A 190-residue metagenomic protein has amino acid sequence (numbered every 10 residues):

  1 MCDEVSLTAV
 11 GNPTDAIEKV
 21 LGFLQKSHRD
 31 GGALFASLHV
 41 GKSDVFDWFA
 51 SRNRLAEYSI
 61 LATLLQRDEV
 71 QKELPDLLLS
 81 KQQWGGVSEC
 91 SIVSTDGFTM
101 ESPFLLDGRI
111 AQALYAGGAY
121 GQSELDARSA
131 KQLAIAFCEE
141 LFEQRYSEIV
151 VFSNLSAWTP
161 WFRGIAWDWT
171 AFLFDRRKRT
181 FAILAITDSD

Functional and structural regions predicted by a protein language model:
M1-S129, C138, F142: Extended, low-hydrophobicity segments enriched in charged/polar residues
A119-D190: Acidic, proline/glycine-rich low-complexity IDRs
